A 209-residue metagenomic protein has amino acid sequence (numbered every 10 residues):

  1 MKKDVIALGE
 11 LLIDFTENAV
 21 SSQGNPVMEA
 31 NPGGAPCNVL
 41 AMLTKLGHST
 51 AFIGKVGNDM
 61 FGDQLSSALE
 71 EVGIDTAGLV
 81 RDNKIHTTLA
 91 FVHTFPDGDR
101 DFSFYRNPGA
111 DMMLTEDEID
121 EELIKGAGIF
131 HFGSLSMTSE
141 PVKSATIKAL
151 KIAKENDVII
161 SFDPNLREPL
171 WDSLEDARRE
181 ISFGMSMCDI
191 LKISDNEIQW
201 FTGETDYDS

Functional and structural regions predicted by a protein language model:
M1-D75: Glycine-rich phosphate/adenosyl-contacting loop at the front of the ribokinase-like
M1-I6, E70, T76, P96-S209: Ribokinase/PfkB-type carbohydrate-kinase core domain
I13, V56, D82, L166 (+1 more regions): Residue-level "edge-of-site" marker
G33, I85-T88: Short, basic and Ser/Thr-rich N-terminal targeting/leader segments
K55-F61, I85, P108-A110, L166-E168: Acidic, glycine-rich active-site loops and adjacent beta-strand->loop/helix elements that engage anionic groups
M60, Q64, A90, L170 (+1 more regions): Phosphate- and divalent-cation-binding pockets in alpha/beta enzyme and binding domains that engage nucleotide-derived
S67-I85, H93: A glycine-rich helix N-cap at a beta->alpha junction
